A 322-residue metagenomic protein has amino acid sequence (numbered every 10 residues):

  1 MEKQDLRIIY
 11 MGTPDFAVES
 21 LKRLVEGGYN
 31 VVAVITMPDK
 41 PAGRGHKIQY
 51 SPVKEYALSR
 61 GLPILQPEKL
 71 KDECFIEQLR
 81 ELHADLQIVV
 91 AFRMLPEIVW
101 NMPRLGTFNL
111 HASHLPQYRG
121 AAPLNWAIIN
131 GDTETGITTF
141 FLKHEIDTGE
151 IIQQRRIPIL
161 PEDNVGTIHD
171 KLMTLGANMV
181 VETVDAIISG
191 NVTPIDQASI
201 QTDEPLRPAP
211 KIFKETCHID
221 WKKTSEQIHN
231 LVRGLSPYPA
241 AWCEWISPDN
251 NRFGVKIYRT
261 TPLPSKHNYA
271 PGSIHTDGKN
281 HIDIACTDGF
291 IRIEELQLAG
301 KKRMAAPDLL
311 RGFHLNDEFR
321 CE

Functional and structural regions predicted by a protein language model:
M1-G45: N-terminal Rossmann-like dinucleotide-binding module
L6-I9, H83-Q87: Short active-site oxyanion
R7, N30, G61-P63, G106: Conserved beta-strand segments of alpha/beta enzyme cores
T13-F16, E68-K71, A91-M94, L263: Short beta->alpha connector loops
G27-N30, M37, L86-P208, E215: Donor/substrate-binding cores of folate-linked one-carbon enzymes
P41-D85: N-terminal glycine-/serine-/threonine-rich beta1-alpha1-beta2 phosphate-ribose binding loop of Rossmann-like
T202-E322: Internal anion-binding site segments
